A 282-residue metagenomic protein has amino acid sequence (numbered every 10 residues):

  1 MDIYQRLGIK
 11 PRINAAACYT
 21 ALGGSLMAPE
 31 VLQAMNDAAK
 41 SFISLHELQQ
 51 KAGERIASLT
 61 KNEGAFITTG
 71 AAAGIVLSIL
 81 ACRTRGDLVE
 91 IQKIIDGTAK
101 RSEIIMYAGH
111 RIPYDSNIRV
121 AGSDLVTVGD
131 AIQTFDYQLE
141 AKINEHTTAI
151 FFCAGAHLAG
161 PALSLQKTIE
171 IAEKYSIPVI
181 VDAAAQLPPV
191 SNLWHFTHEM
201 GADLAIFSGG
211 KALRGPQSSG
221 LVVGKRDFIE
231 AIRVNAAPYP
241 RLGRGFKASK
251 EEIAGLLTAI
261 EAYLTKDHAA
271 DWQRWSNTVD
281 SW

Functional and structural regions predicted by a protein language model:
M1-M27, Q50-T68, A72-L264, H268: Conserved PLP-enzyme active-site core in the AAT-like
V31: Short, basic/glycine-rich phosphate-binding loops at helix/coil junctions that contact nucleotide phosphates
A38-A39: A hydrophobic, small-residue-rich beta->alpha segment in the mid-to-C-terminal subdomain of diverse proteins
I260-W282: Structural signature of PLP-dependent enzymes
